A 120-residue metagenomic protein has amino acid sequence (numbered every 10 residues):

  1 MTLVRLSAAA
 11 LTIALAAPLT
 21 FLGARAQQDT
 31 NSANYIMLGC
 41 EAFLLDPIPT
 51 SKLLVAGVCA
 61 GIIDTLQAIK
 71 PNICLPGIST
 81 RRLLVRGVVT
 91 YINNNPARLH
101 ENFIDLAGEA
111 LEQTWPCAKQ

Functional and structural regions predicted by a protein language model:
M1-L11: Bacterial N-terminal signal peptides that target proteins for export
A10-T20: Bacterial N-terminal signal peptides
T20-Q28: Sec/Tat signal peptide C-region and signal peptidase I cleavage site
Q27-T90: Short N-proximal segments of mature Sec-exported proteins
L66-Q120: Compact alpha-helical subdomains of small soluble proteins
